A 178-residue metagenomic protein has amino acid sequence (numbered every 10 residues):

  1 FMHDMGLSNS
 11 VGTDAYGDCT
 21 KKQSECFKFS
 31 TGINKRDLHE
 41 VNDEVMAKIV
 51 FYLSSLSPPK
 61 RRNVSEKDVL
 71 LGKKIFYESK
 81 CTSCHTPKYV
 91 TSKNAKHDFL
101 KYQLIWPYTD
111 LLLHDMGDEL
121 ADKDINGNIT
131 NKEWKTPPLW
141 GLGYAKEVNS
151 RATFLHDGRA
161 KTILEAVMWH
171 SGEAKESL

Functional and structural regions predicted by a protein language model:
F1-L178: Periplasmic c-type cytochrome electron-transfer domains
